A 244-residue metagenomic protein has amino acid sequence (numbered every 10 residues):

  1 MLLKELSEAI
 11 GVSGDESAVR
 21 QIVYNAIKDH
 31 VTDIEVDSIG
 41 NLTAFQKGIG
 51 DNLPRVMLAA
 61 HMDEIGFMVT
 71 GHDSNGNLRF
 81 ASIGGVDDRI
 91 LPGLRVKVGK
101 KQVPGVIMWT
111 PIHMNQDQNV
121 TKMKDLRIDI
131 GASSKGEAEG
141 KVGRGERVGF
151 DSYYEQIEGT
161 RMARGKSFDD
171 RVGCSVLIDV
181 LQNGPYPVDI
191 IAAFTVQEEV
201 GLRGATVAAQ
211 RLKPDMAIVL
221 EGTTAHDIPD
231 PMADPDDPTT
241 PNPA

Functional and structural regions predicted by a protein language model:
M1-A244: N-terminal hydrophobic/helix-forming segments and targeting peptides
